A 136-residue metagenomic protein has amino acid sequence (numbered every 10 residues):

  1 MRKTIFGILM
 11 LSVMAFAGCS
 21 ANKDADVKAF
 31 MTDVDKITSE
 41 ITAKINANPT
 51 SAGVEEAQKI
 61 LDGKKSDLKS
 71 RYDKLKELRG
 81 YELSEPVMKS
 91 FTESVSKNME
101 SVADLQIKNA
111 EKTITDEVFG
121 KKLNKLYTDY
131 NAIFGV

Functional and structural regions predicted by a protein language model:
M1-G18: Sec-dependent bacterial lipoprotein signal peptides
C19-G63, A132-V136: Immediate post-signal-peptide N-terminus of mature secreted/exported proteins
V27, T38, G53-V54, K65-R71 (+3 more regions): Short amphipathic alpha-helical segments that mediate assembly, nucleic-acid/protein binding, or membrane association
T38-I45, K65-Y72, K76, M99-Q106 (+1 more regions): A structural signal for well-ordered alpha-helices, especially hydrophobic packing surfaces of coiled-coils
S51-V54, Q58, L68-E93, N109 (+1 more regions): Short, solvent-exposed, charged loop/turn and helix-capping segments that join or cap alpha-helices on peripheral
S84-G135: Surface-exposed, polar helix/loop patches in the mature regions of secreted/periplasmic/lumenal proteins that form
